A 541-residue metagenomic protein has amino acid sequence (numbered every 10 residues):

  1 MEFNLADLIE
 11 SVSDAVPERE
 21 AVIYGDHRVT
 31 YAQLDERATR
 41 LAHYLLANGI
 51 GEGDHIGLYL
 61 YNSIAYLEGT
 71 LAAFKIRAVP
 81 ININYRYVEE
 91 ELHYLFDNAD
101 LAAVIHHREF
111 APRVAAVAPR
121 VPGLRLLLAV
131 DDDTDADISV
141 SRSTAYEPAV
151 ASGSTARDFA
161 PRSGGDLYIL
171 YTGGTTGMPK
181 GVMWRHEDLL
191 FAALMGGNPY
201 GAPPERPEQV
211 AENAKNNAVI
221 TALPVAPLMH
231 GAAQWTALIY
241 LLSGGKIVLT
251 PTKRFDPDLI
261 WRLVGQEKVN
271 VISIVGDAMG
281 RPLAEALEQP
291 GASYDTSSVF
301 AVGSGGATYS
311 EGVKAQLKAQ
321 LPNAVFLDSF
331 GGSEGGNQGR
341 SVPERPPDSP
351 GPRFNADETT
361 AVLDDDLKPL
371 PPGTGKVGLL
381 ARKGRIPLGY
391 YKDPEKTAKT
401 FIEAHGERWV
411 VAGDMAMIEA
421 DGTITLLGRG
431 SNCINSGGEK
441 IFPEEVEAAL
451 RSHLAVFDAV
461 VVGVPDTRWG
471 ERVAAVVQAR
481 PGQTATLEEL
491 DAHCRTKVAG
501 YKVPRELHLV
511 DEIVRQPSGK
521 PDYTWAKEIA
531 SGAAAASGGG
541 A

Functional and structural regions predicted by a protein language model:
E10, E18-S63, L67, L71 (+2 more regions): Conserved AMP-binding/adenylate-forming core of the ANL superfamily
P17, S152-Y171, G177-M178, E212-T221: Conserved pre-ATP/AMP-binding loop-to-beta segment of ANL
T30-A32, L167-M195, Y200-P203: Conserved AMP-binding A3 loop
A47-N48, K75-P148: Structural core segment of the AMP-binding/adenylate-forming
Y87, H93-F96, V104-H106, R262-G265 (+7 more regions): AMP-binding/adenylate-forming catalytic core of the ANL superfamily
E147, G174, L242-G245, V269-I274 (+4 more regions): Gly/Ser/Thr-rich phosphate-binding loop
L190-P224, M229-V271: Conserved AMP-binding/adenylation subdomain of ANL enzymes
N355, K368-F401, E439-I441: Conserved ATP/PPi-binding loop(s) of AMP-dependent carboxylate-activating enzymes
